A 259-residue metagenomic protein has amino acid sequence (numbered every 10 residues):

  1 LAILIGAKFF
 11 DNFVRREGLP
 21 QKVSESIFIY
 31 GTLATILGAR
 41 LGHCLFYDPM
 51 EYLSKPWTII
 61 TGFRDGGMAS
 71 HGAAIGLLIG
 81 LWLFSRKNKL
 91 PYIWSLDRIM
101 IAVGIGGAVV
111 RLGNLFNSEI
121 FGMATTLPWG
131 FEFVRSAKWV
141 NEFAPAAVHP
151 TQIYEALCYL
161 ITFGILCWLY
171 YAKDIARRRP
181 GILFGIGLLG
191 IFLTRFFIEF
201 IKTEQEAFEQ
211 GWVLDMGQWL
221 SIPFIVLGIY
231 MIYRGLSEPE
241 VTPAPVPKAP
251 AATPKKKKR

Functional and structural regions predicted by a protein language model:
L1-R259: Hydrophobic, membrane-interfacing alpha helices
